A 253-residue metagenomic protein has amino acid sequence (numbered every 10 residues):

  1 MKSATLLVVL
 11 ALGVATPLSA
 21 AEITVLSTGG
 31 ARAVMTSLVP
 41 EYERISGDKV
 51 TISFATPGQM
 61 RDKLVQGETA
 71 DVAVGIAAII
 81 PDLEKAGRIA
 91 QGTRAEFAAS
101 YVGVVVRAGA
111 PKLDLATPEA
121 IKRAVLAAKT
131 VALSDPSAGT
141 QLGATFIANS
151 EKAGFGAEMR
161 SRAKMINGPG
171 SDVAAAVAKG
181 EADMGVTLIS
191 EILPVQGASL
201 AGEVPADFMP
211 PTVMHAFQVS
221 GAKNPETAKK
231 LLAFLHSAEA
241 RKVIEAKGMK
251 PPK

Functional and structural regions predicted by a protein language model:
M1: NAD-dependent ADP-ribosyltransferases
A4-P17: Bacterial N-terminal signal peptides
A20-T69, A77-G87, Q91, A95-S100 (+1 more regions): Exported/periplasmic ABC-transporter solute-binding proteins
